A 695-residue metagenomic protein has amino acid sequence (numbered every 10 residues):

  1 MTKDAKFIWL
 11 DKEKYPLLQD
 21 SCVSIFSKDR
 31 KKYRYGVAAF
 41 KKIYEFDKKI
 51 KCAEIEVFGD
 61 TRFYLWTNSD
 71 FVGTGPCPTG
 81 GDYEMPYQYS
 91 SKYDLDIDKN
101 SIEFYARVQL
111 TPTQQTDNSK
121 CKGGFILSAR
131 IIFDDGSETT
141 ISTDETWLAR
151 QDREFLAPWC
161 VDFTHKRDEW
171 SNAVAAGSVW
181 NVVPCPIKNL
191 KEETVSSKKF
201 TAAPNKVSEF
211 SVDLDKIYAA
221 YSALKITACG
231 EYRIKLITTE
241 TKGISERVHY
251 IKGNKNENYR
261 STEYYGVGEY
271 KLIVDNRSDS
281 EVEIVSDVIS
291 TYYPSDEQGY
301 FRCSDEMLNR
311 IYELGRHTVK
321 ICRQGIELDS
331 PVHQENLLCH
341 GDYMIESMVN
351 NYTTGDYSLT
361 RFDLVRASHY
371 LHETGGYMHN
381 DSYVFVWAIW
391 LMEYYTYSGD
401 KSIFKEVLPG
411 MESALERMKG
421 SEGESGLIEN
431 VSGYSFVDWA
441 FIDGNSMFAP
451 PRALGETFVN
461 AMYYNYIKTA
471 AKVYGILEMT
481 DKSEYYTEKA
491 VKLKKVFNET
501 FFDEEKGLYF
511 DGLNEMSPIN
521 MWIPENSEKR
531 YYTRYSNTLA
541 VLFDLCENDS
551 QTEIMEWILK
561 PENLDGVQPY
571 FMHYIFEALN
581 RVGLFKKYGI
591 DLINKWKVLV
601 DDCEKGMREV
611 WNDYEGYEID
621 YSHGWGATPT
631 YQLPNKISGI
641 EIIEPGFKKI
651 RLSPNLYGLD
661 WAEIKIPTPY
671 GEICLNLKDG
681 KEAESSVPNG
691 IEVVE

Functional and structural regions predicted by a protein language model:
M1-G325, L359, S402, E406 (+1 more regions): Extracellular/oxidizing-compartment recognition motifs
K42-Y44, K51-E54, F210-L214, S222-K225 (+8 more regions): Generic recognition of flexible, low-complexity loop/linker segments
N100-E103, Q114, L338-E695: Active-site core of glycosidic bond-cleaving carbohydrate-active enzymes
W170, E306-A367: Conserved, compact domain cores that house catalytic/ligand-binding motifs in diverse enzymes and effector modules
T238-E240, N336, Y394: Hydrophobic/aromatic side chains embedded in well-ordered alpha-helices
I284, V288, R316-V319, D329 (+5 more regions): N-proximal short alpha-helices
